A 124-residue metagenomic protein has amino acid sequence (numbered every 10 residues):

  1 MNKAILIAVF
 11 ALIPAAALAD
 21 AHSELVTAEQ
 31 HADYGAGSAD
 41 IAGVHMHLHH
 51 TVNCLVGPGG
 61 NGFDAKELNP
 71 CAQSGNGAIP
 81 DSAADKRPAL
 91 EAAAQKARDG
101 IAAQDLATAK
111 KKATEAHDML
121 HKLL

Functional and structural regions predicted by a protein language model:
M1, A17-D20: Absolute protein N-terminus
N2-V9: Sec-dependent signal peptide recognition, specifically the positively charged N-region followed immediately by
V9-L18: N-terminal signal peptide c-region/cleavage motif recognized by signal peptidases
A19-L124: Mature extracytoplasmic or organellar-lumen-exposed domains after removal of signal/transit peptides
